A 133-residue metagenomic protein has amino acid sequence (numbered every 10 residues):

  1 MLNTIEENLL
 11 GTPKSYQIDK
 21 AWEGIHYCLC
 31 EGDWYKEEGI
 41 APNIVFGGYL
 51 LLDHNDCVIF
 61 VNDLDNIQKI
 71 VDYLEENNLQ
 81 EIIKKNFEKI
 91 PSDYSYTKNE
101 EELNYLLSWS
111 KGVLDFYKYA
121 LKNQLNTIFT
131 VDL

Functional and structural regions predicted by a protein language model:
M1-D115, Y119: Acidic (Asp/Glu-rich) sequence patches and key acidic residues that form negatively charged surfaces used
Q124-I128: Beta-sheet entry/capping signal
